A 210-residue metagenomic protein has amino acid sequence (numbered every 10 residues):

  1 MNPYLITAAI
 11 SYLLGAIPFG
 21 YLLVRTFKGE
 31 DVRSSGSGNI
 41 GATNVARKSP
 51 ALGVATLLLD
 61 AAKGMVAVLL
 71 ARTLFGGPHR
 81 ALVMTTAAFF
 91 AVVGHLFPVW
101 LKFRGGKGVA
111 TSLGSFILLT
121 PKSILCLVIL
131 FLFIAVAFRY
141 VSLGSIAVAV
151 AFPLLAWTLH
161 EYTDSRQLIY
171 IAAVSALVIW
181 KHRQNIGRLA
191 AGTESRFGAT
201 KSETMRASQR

Functional and structural regions predicted by a protein language model:
M1-T7, V66-T86, I117-I124, W157-Y170: Helix-coil boundary and interhelical linker segments in multi-pass alpha-helical membrane proteins
N2-K28: N-terminal signal-anchor transmembrane alpha helix
S11-A16, R72, A91-H95, F131-A135 (+2 more regions): Alpha-helical transmembrane segments of multi-pass membrane proteins
Y21-L52, G187-R210: Cytosolic, membrane-interface loops and tails of multi-pass inner-membrane proteins
E30-N39, W100-L113, Y140-V148: Short, non-helical or kinked segments that cap or interrupt transmembrane helices
N44-S49, A71-F75, F90, G108-F138 (+1 more regions): Interfacial segments of multi-pass membrane proteins
R47-R72, A87: Multi-pass membrane catalytic core of lipid/isoprenoid biosynthesis enzymes
L125-L127, V141-V148, Y162-V174: Loop-to-transmembrane alpha-helix initiation sites
